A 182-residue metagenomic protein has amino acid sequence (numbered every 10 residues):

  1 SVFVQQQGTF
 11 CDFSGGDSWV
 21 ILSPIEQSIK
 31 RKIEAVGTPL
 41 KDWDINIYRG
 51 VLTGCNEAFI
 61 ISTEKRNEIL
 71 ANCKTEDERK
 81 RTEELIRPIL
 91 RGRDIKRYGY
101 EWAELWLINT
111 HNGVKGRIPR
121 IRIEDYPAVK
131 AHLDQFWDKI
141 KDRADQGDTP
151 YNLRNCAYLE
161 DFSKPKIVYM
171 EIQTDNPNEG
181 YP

Functional and structural regions predicted by a protein language model:
V2-P182: Polybasic, glycine- and aromatic-enriched phosphate-binding surface used to engage nucleic acids
